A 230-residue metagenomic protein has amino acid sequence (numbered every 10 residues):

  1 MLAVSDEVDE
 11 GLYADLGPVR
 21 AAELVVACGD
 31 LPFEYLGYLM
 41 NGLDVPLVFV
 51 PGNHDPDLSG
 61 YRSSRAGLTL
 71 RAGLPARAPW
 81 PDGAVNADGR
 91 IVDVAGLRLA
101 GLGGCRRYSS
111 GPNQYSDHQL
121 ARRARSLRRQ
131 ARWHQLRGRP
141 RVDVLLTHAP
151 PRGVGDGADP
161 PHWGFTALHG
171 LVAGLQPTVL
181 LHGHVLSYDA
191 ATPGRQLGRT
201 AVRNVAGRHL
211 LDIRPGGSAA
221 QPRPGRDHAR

Functional and structural regions predicted by a protein language model:
M1-G42, P56, R139-R141: N-terminal active-site segment of His-dependent metallophosphoesterases
A3-S5, L24-D30, L47-N53, A87 (+4 more regions): Active-site neighborhood of phospho(di)ester-bond hydrolases with catalytic His/Asp-centered motifs
V4, D93-A95, L171-G174, Y188-R230: Binuclear metal-dependent phosphoesterase catalytic core
E7-G11, P51-P56, R62-W163: Conserved catalytic scaffold of divalent metal-dependent phosphoesterases
V8-Y13, P32-G37, N53-G60, R107-P112 (+3 more regions): Active-site environment of divalent metal-dependent phosphoester hydrolases
G17, Q135-R137, V172: Short hydrophobic patches on amphipathic alpha-helices that form coiled-coil/helix-mediated interaction surfaces
V19-R20, M40-D44, L171-Q176, R195-L197: Short, conserved loop/helix-junction motifs that constitute active-site signature segments in enzyme catalytic cores
N41-G52, F165-L168: A short, gly/pro- and small-residue-rich
